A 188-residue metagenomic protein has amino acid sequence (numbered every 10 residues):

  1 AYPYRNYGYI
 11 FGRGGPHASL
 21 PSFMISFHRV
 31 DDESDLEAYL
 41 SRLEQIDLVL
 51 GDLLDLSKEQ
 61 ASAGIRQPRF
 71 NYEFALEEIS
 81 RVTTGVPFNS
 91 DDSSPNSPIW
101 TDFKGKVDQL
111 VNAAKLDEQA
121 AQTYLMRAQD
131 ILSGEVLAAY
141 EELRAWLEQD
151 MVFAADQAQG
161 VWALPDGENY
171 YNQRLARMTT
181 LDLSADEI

Functional and structural regions predicted by a protein language model:
A1-I188: N-terminal maturation segment of proteins
